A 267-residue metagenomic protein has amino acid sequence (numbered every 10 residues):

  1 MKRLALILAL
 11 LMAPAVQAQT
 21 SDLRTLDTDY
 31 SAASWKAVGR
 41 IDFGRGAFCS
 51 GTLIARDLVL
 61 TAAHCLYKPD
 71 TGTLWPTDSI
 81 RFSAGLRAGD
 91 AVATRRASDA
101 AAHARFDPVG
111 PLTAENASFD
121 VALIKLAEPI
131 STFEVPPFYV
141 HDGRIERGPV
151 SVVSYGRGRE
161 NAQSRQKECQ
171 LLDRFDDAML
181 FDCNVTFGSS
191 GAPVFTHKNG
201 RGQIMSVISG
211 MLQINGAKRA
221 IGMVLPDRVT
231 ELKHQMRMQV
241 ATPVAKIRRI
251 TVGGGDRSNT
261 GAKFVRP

Functional and structural regions predicted by a protein language model:
L4-L53, S164, D227-P267: Protease-domain processing segments flanking chymotrypsin-fold serine proteases, especially trypsin-like
Q19-A33, Y67, G72-I130: Conserved catalytic-core segment of clan PA serine endopeptidases
W35-A37, A47-C49, A55, D78 (+4 more regions): Envelope-exposed proteins and targeting segments
K36-R81: Catalytic histidine site
D42, L112-A114, D182-V185: Short Gly/Pro-enriched turn/cap motifs at secondary-structure boundaries
T52-L53, N184-I208: Catalytic nucleophile loop of clan PA
A62-C65, M205-I214: Short beta->alpha transition motifs characteristic of CBS
S118-V121, L126-V185, S189, P226: Chymotrypsin/trypsin-fold serine protease catalytic domain
